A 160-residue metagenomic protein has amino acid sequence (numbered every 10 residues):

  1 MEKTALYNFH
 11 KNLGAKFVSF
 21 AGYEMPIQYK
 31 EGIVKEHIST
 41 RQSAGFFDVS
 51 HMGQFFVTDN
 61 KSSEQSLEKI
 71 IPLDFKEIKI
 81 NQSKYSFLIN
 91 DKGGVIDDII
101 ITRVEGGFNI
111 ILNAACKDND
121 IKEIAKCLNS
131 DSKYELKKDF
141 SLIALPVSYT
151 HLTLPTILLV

Functional and structural regions predicted by a protein language model:
M1-I89, G94: Acidic, proline/glycine-enriched N-terminal capping motif
S39-F47, I96-G106, D131-E135: Short, flexible, solvent-exposed loop/turn segments with mixed acidic/basic and small polar residues
S50, N81-K84, S132-S141: Interdomain boundary/hinge elements
N60, N113-D118, S148-Y149: Helix N-cap motif at beta-to-alpha junctions
R103-N119: Charged, amphipathic alpha-helical scaffolding segments
A114-L136: Internal alpha/beta scaffold segment
T150-T156: Conserved small/polar residues in nucleotide/adenosyl-binding loops
